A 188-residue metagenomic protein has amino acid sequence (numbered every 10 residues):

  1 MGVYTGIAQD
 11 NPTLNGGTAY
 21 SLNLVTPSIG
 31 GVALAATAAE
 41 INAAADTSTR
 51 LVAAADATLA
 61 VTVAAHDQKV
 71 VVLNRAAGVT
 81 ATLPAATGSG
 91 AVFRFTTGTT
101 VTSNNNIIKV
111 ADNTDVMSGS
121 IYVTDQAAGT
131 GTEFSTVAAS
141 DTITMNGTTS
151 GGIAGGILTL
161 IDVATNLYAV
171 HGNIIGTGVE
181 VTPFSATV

Functional and structural regions predicted by a protein language model:
M1-H66, S103-N105: Intrinsic low-complexity, repeat-rich intrinsically disordered segments enriched in small/flexible residues
T5, L158-L160: Broad, structure-driven detector of short, well-ordered beta-strand segments within folded domains
Q9, G78, I153-G155: Short beta-strand-initiation
T26, I157, N166-L167: Structural motif
I29, T80-L83, M145-T149: Short aromatic-glycine motifs in intrinsically disordered, low-complexity regions
A36, A85, S150-G152: Generic detector of ordered secondary-structure context
A43-F134, I161-V188: Exposed extracellular interaction/assembly regions and N-terminal maturation sites
G131-G156: Structured beta-strand segments within beta-sheet-rich domains
